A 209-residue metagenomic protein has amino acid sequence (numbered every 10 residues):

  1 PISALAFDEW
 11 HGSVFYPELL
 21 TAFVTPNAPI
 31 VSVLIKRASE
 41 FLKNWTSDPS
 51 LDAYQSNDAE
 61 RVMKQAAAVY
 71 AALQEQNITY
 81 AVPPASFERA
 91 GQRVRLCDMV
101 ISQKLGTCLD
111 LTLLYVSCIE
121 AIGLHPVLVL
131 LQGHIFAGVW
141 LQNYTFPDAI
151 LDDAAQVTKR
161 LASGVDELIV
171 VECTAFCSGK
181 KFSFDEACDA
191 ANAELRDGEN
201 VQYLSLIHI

Functional and structural regions predicted by a protein language model:
P1-I2, V69, L73, Y80 (+3 more regions): Generic structural hydrophobic/aromatic packing signal, biased to beta-strands
P1-T25: Short beta-strand elements
A4-F7, M99, Q103-G106: Alpha-helix capping and helix-loop boundary segments enriched in small/acidic/polar residues
H11, T21-V31, A59-E60, V157 (+1 more regions): Extracytoplasmic/secretory-pathway proteins
N27-S102: Secondary-structure boundary elements
N77, A193-L204: Structural alpha-beta junctions
R89, G106-R196: Hydrophobic/aromatic-rich core segments of domains that either
I207-I209: Conserved small/polar residues in nucleotide/adenosyl-binding loops
